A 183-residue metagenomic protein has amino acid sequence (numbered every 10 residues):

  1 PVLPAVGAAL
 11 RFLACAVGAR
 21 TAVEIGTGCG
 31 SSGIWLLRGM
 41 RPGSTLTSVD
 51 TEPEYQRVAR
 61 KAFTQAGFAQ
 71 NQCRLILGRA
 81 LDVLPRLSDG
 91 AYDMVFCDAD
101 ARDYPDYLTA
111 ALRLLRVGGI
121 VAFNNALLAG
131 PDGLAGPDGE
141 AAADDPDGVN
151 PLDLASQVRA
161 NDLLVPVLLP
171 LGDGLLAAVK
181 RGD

Functional and structural regions predicted by a protein language model:
L3-D183: S-adenosylmethionine/decaboxylated-SAM
